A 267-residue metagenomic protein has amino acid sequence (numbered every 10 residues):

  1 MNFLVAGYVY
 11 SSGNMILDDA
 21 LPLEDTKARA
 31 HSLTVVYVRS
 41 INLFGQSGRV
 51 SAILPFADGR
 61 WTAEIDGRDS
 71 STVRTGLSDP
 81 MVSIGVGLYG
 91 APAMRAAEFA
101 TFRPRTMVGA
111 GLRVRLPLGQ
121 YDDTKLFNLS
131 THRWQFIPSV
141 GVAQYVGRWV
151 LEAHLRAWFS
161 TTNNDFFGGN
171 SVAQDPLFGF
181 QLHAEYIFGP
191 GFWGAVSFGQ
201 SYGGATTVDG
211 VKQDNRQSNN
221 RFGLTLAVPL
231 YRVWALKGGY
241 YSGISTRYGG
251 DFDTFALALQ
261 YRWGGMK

Functional and structural regions predicted by a protein language model:
M1, A28-V36, L77-M81, M107 (+4 more regions): Transmembrane beta-barrel architecture of outer-membrane proteins
N2-L4, G48-A52, V82, T106-L112 (+6 more regions): Transmembrane beta-strands of outer-membrane beta-barrel proteins
A6-Y8, V35-R39, V82-L88, L112 (+6 more regions): Residues on the lipid-exposed face of transmembrane beta-strands in outer-membrane beta-barrel proteins
G7-S11, I53-A57, G87, R113-P117 (+4 more regions): Outer-membrane beta-barrel pore domains and translocons
S11, N42-Q46, A57, Y89-A91 (+4 more regions): Outer-membrane beta-barrel channels and translocator barrels
S11-S32, S70, D123-S130: Surface-exposed strand-loop-strand hairpins of Gram-negative outer-membrane beta-barrel proteins
M15, F167-K267: Outer membrane beta-barrel transmembrane domains
A57-A173, D214-N215: Outer-membrane pore/translocation modules
